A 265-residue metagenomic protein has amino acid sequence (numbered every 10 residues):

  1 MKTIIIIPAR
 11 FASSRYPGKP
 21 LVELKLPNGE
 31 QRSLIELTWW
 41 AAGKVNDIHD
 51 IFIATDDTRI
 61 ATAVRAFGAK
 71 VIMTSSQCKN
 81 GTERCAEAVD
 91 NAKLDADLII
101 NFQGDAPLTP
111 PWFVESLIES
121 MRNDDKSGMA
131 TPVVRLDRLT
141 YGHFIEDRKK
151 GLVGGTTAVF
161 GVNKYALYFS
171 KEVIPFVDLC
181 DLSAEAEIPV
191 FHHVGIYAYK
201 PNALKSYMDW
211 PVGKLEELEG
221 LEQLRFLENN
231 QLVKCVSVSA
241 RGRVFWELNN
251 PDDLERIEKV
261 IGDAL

Functional and structural regions predicted by a protein language model:
M1-G18: N-terminal nucleotide-binding beta1-loop-alpha1 segment
K2-I7, I35, A42, I51 (+1 more regions): Hydrophobic targeting segments
F11, S75-G81, A240-G242: Short, acidic/turn-prone active-site loops that include or flank metal/cofactor- and phosphate-binding residues
P20-L26, I72, V212: Short glycine-enriched, charge-decorated loop/helix-capping segments at active-site entrances that position
Q31-D50, F67, E228: A short, N-terminal amphipathic alpha-helix
T58-E119: Short phosphate-binding loop-to-helix
L94, F169, D181-L265: Conserved alpha/beta core of the MobA/IspD/sugar-nucleotide pyrophosphorylase nucleotidyltransferase superfamily
P110-W210: Conserved core of the sugar-phosphate nucleotidyltransferase
